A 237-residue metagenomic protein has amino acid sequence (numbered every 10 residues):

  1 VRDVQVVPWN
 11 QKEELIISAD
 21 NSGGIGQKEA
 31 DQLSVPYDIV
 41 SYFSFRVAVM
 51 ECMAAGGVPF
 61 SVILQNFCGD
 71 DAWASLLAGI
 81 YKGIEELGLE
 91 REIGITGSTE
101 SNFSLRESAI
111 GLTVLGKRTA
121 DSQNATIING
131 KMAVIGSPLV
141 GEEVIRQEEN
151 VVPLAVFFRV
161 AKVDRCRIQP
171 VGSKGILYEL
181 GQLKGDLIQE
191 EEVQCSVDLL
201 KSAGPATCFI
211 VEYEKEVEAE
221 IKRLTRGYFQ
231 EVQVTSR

Functional and structural regions predicted by a protein language model:
V1-R237: Helix-biased detector of long, well-ordered alpha-helical tracts
